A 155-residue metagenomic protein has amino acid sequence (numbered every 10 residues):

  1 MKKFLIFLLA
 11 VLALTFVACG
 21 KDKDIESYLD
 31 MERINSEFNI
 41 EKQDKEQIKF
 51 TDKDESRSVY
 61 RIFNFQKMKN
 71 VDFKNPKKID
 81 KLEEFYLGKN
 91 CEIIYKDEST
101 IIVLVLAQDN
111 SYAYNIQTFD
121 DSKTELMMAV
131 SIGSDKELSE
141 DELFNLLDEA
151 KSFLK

Functional and structural regions predicted by a protein language model:
M1-F4: Positively charged n-region of N-terminal signal peptides that target proteins for export
T15-A18: C-terminal motif of bacterial Sec signal peptides marking the signal peptidase cleavage site
G20-D54, F85, E149-F153: N-terminal "mature-domain start" segment
M31-S36, K53-S56, Q66, K96-S99 (+1 more regions): Short, solvent-exposed coil/turn segments at beta-strand boundaries
D44-Q47, S56-V59, Q108-I116: Short, surface-exposed coil-to-beta transition loops
K49-K77, M127-G133: A short acidic-to-branched-hydrophobic micro-motif
E84-D121: Signature of long, low-cysteine stretches enriched in small and polar/charged residues
V130-K155: Surface-exposed amphipathic alpha-helical segments
